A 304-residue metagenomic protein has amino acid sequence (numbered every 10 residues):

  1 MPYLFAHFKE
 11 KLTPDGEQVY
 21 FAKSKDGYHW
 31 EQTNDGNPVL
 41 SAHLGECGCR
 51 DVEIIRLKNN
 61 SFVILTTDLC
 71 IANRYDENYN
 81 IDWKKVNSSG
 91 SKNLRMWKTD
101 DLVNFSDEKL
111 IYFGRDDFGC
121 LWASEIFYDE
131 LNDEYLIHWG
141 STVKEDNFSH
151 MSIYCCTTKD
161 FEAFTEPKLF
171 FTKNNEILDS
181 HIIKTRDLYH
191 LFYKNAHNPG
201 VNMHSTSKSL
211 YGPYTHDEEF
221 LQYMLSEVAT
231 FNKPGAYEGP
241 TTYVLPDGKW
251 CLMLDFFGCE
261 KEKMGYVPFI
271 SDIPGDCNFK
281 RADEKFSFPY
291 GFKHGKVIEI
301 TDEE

Functional and structural regions predicted by a protein language model:
M1-E304: Carbohydrate-active catalytic/glycan-binding domains of CAZyme proteins, especially the secreted or lumenal ectodomains
